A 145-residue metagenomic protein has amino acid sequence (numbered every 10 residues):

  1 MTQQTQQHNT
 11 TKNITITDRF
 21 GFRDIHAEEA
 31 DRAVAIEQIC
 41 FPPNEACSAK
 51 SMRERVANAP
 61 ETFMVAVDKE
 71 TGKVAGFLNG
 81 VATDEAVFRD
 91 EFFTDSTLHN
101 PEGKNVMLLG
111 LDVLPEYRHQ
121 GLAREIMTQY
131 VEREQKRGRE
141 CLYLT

Functional and structural regions predicted by a protein language model:
M1-N13, E85, E132: Acyl-donor-binding surface of acyltransferase catalytic domains
D18-A33: A short beta-loop-alpha structural element at the N-terminal edge of CoA-dependent acyl/N-acetyltransferase catalytic
D24, A35-S48: Helix-loop element at the rim of GNAT/NAT acetyltransferase active sites that forms part of the acceptor-substrate
I25, L111-V113: Hydrophobic adenine-recognition pocket in adenosine-nucleotide-binding enzymes
P42-E70, N79-L98: Active-site rim helix/loop that mediates acceptor-substrate recognition in acyltransferases
K73-L111, R118, T128: Conserved acyl-donor/pantetheine-binding loop and adjacent beta-alpha core of acyl/acetyltransferases and related
G121: Conserved G/P- and acidic residue-centered "switch" motifs that form tight phosphate/ATP-binding loops in soluble
M127, E134-T145: Conserved GNAT acetyl-CoA-binding A-motif
